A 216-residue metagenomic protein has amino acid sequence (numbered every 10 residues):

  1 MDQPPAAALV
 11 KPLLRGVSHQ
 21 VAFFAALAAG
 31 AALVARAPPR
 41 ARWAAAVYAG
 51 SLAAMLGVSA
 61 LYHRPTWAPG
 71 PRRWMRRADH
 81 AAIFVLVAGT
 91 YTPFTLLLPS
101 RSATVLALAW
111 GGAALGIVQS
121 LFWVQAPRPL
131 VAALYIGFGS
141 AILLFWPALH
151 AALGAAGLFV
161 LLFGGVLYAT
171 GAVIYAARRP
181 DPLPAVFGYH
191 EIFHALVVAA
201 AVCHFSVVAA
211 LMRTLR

Functional and structural regions predicted by a protein language model:
M1-R216: Multi-pass alpha-helical transmembrane bundles in non-GPCR membrane proteins that perform intramembrane catalysis
